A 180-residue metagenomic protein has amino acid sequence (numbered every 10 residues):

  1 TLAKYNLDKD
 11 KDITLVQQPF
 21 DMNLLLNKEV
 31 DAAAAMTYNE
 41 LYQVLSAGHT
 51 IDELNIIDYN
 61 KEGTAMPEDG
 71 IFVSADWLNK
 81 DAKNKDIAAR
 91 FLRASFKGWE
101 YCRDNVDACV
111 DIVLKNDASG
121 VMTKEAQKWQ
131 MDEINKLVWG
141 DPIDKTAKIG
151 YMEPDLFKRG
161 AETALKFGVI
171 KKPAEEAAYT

Functional and structural regions predicted by a protein language model:
T1-D8, K28, M36, L165: Mid-sequence acidic-hydrophobic segments that form the walls of catalytic/ligand-binding cavities or oligomerization
T1-T14, Y42-I51: Ligand-binding cleft/hinge of the Venus flytrap
N6-L7, L25-N27, D144-A147: A short, structure-level motif marking secondary-structure boundaries and short turns
K9-P19, I56-I57: Short beta-strand-to-loop elements that line the ligand-binding cleft of bilobed periplasmic-binding protein-like
D12-I13, D31, Y151: Residue-level marker of alpha-helix boundaries and capping positions
F20-L24, K28-V121: Pocket-lining segment of extracytoplasmic ligand-binding domains
D81-K171: Secondary-structure end/capping motifs
A174-T180: Extracellular/periplasmic juxtamembrane helices and adjacent flexible linkers that interface with membrane partners
